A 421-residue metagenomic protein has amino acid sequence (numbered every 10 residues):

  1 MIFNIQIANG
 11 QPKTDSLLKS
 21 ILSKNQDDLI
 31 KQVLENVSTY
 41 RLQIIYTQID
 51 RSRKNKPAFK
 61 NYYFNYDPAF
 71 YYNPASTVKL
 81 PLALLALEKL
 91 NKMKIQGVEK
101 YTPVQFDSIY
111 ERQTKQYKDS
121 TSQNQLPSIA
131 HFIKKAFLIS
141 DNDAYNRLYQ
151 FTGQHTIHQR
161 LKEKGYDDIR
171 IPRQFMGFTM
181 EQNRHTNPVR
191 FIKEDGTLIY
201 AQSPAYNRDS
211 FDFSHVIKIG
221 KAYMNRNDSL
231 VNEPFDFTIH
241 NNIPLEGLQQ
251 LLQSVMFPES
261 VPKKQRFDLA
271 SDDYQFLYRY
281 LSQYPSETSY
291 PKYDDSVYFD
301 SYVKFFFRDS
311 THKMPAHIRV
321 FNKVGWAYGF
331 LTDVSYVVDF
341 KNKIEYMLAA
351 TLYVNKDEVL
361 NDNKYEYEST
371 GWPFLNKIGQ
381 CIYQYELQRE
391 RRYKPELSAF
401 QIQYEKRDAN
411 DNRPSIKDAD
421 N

Functional and structural regions predicted by a protein language model:
M1-S16: Bacterial Sec-dependent N-terminal signal peptides
P12-I30, N36, N227-N421: Structured C-terminal helix/loop/strand segments within mature extracytoplasmic catalytic/sensor domains
K13-D28, T39, Y101-T102, S108-I109 (+3 more regions): Active-site-adjacent helix/loop patches that line small-molecule binding or acyl-intermediate pockets
I21-Y66, L348-A350: A short, well-structured edge-of-sheet supersecondary motif
V37-L42, F59-N61, D67-A69, N73-V78 (+6 more regions): Extracytoplasmic
T47-D50, V98-Y117, T152-G153, Q174-N183 (+2 more regions): Acidic helix-start/capping segments at beta-turn-to-alpha-helix junctions
Y72-E99, V104, L348: Active-site SXXK
K79-A86, A136, L161, L248 (+3 more regions): Residue-level preference for non-acidic, small/hydrophobic
